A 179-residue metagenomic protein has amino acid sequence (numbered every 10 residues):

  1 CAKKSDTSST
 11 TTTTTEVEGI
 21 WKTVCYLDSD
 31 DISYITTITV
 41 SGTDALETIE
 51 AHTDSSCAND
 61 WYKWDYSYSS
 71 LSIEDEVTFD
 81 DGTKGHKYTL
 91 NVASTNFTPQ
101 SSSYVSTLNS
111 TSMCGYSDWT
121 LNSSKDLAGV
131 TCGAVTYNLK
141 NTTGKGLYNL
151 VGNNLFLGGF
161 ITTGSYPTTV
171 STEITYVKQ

Functional and structural regions predicted by a protein language model:
C1-W21: Bacterial Sec-dependent N-terminal signal peptides
S9-T10, I38, K125-L127: A generic short-segment signal for beta-strand/edge and adjacent turn/coil regions
T15-V17, Y26-I32, T43: Generic structural signal for short, solvent-exposed loop/turn connectors between secondary structure elements
E18, T37-L46, K145-F156: Short, solvent-exposed coil/turn segments at beta-strand boundaries
V24-S33, T48-G152, F160-Q179: Contiguous, well-ordered beta-strand patches that form the walls/edges of small beta-barrel/beta-sandwich domains
